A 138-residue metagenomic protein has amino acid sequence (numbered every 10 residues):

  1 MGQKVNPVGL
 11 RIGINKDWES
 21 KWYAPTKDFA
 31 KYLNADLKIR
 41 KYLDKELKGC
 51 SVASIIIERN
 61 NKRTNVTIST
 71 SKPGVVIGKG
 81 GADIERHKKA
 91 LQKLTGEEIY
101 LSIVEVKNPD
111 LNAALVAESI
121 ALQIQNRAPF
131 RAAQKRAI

Functional and structural regions predicted by a protein language model:
M1-I138: RNA-contacting regions in translation and RNA-metabolism proteins, encompassing KH/S1 modules where present
